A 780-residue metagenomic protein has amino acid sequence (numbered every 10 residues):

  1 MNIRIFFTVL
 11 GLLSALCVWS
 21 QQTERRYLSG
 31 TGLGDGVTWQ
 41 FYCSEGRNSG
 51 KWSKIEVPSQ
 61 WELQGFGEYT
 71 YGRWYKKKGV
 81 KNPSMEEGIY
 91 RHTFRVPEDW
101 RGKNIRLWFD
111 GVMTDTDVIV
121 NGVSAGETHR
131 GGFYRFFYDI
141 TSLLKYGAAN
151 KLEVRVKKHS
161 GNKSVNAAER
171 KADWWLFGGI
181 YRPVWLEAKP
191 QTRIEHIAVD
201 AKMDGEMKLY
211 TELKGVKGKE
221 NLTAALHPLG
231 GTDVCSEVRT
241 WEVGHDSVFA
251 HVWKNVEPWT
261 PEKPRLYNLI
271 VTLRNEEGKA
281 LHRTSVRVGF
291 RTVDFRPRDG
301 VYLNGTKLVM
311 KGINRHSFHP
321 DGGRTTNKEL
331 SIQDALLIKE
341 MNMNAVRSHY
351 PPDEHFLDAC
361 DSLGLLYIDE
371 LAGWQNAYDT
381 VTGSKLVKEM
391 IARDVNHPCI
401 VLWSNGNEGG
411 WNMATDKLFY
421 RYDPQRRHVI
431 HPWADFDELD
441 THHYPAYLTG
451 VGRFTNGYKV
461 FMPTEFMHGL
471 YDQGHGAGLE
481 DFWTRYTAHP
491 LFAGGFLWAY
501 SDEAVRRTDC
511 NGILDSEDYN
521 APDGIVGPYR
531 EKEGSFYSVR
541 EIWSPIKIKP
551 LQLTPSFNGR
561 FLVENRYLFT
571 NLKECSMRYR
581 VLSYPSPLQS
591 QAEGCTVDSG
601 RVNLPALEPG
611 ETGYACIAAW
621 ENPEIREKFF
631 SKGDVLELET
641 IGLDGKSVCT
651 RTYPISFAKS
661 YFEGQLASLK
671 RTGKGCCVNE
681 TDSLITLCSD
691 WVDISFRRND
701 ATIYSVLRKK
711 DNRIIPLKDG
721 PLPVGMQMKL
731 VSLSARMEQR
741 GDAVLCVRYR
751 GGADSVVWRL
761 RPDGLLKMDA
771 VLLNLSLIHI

Functional and structural regions predicted by a protein language model:
Q21-W108, S160-D173, F177-I180, D518 (+3 more regions): Extended carbohydrate-recognition surfaces in non-catalytic/accessory domains of CAZymes and lectin-like proteins
R25, L33, Y42-G46, Q60 (+6 more regions): Accessory beta-strand-rich segments of carbohydrate-active enzymes
T31-G50, E56, W61-Q64, V112 (+3 more regions): Substrate-binding clefts and catalytic carboxylate motifs of secreted carbohydrate-active enzymes
Q64-F109, M113-N121, A125-R130, E187-D200 (+8 more regions): Active-site-adjacent substrate/metal-binding segments within catalytic domains of carbohydrate-active enzymes
S236-K254, S586-S631: Intrinsically disordered, low-complexity Pro/Gly/Ser/Thr-rich segments with frequent PxxP/GP/PP motifs and embedded
E329, A335-I338, N344-G534: Substrate-binding/catalytic cleft of secreted carbohydrate-active enzymes, primarily glycoside hydrolases
G642-M768: Catalytic and substrate-binding regions of extracellular carbohydrate-active enzymes, especially polysaccharide lyases
I778-I780: Conserved small/polar residues in nucleotide/adenosyl-binding loops
